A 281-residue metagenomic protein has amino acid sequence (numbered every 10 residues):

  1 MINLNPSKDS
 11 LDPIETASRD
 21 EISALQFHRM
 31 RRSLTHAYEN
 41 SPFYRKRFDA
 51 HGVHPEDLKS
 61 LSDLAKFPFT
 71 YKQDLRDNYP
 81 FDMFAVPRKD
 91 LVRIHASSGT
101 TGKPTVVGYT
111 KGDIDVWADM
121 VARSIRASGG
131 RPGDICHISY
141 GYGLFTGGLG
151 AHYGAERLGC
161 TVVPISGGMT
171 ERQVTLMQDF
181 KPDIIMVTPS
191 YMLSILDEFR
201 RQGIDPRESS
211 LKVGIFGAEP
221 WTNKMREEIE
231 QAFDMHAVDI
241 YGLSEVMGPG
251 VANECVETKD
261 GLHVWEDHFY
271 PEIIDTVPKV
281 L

Functional and structural regions predicted by a protein language model:
M1-A96, T101-D119, R123-A127: Nucleotide 5′-phosphate-binding alpha/beta core
A37, S97, C136, I185 (+2 more regions): Residue-level signal for inorganic ion chemistry
K111-S124, I135-S194: AMP-binding/adenylate-forming
G130-D134: Short helix-loop-beta connector
I135, Q202-W221: Conserved helix-loop-beta element of the AMP-binding
L158-G159, F180, S210, A232-H236: Short, structured coil segments at secondary-structure junctions
Y191-S210, E227-A232: Adenylate-forming
W221-L281: Conserved AMP-binding/adenylate-forming
